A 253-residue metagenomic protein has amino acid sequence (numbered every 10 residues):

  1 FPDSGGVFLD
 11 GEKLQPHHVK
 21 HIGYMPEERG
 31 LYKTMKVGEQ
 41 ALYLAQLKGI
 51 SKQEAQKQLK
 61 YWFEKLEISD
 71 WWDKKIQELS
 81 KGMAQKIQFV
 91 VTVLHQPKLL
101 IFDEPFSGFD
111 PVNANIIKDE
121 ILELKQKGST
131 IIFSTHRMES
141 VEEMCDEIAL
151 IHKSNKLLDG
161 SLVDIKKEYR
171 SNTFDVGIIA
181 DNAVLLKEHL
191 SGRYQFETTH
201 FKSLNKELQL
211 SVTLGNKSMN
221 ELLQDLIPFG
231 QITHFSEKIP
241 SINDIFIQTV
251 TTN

Functional and structural regions predicted by a protein language model:
F1-H152, L158: ABC transporter nucleotide-binding domains
D10, Q40, G49, Q88 (+4 more regions): A generic structural signal for secondary-structure junctions that act as hinges or helix/strand caps at the edges
Q15, G38, I131, M138 (+4 more regions): Alpha-helix N-cap/helix-start and coil->helix boundary motif
G23, F133, I178, L214 (+1 more regions): Small/polar loops that bind or transfer phosphate-bearing groups
A41, Q56, K60-F63, N115 (+4 more regions): Generic structural signal for individual residues within well-ordered alpha-helical segments across diverse proteins
D119-T213: ABC transporter nucleotide-binding domain
L214-N253: C-terminal coupling/interaction segments
